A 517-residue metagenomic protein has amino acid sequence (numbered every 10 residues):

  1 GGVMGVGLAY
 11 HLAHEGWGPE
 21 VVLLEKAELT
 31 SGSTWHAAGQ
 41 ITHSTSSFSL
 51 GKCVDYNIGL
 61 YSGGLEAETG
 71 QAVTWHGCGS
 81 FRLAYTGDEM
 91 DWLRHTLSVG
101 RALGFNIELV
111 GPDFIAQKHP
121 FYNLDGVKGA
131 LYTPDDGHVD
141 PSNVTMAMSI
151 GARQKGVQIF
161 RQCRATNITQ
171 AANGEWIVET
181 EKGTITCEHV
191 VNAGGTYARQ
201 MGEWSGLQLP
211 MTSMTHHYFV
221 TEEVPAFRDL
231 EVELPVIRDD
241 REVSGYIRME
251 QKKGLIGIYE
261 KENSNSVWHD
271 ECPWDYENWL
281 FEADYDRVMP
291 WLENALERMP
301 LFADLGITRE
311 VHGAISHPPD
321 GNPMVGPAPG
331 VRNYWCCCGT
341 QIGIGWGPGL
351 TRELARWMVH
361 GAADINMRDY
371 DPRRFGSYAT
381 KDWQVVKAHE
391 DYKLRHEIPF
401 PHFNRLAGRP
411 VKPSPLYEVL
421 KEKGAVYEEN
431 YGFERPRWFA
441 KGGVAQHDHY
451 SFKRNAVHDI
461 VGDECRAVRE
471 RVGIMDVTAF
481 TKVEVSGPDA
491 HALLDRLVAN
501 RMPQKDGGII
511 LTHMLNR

Functional and structural regions predicted by a protein language model:
V3-M4: Hydrophobic/small residue at the entry helix of a nucleotide-binding pocket
G7, S44, I168-E282, E293-R298 (+3 more regions): Flavin-dependent oxidoreductases
A9, A13-H14, G151-R153: Gly/Ala-rich phosphate-binding loop of Rossmann-like dinucleotide-binding domains, activating on the conserved
A13-W35: Glycine-rich FAD pyrophosphate-binding loop
A38-K118, E242-I247, Q251-L255, H389-A407 (+1 more regions): Dinucleotide-binding Rossmann-like beta1-alpha1 core, especially the glycine-rich loop that anchors the ADP
L60-G63, E68-Q71, H76, A84-K155 (+6 more regions): Flavin (FAD/FMN) cofactor-binding and adjacent substrate-gating region of FAD-dependent oxidoreductase domains
P141, N265-S266, W274-K412: C-terminal catalytic lobe of FAD-dependent flavoproteins
I365, Y370-R517: Glycine/proline-enriched, intrinsically flexible loops and inter-domain linkers
